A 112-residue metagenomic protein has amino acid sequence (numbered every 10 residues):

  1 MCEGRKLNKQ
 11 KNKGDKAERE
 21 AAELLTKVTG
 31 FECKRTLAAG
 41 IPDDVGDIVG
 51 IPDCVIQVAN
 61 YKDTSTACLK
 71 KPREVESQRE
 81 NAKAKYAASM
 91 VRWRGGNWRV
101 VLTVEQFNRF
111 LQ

Functional and structural regions predicted by a protein language model:
M1-Q112: Catalytic phosphate/metal-binding cores of nucleic-acid and nucleotide-processing enzymes, i.e., regions that mediate
